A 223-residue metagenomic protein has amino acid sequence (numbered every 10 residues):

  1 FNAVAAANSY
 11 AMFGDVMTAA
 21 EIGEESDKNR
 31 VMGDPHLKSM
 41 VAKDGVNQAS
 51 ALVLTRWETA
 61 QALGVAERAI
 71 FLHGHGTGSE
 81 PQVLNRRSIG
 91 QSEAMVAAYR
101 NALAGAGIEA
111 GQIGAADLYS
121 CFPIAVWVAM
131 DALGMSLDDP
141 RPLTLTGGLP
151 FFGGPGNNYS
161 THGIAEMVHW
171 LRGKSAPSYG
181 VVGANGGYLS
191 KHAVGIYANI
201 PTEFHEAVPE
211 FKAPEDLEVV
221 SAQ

Functional and structural regions predicted by a protein language model:
F1, A66-H75, A110-L118, D139-G147 (+2 more regions): Beta-strand segments within the central parallel beta-sheet cores of soluble alpha/beta enzyme folds
F1-A7, L52-E58, G105-I108, P155-S175: Active-site-proximal alpha-helical scaffold in enzymes
F1-W57: N-terminal extracellular/periplasmic Venus flytrap/periplasmic-binding protein-like
M32-G90, G187-Q223: Condensing-enzyme catalytic core mediating Claisen C-C bond formation in acyl metabolism
K38-Q48, T77-N101, G105, F152-H162 (+1 more regions): Active-site pocket-shaping loop/turn-to-helix segments
S50-E58, S92-R100, P123-D131, T161-R172 (+2 more regions): Predominant activation on well-ordered alpha-helical scaffold segments within soluble catalytic domains
Q61, A98-Q112, S136: Phosphate/pyrophosphate-binding loops at sites that engage ATP/ADP/AMP, CoA/4′-phosphopantetheine, polyphosphate
R86, S120-L137, G154-Y159, Y188-I200: Short glycine/threonine-rich loop-to-helix capping motif typified by GTGT followed within a few residues by an Asp-Pro
